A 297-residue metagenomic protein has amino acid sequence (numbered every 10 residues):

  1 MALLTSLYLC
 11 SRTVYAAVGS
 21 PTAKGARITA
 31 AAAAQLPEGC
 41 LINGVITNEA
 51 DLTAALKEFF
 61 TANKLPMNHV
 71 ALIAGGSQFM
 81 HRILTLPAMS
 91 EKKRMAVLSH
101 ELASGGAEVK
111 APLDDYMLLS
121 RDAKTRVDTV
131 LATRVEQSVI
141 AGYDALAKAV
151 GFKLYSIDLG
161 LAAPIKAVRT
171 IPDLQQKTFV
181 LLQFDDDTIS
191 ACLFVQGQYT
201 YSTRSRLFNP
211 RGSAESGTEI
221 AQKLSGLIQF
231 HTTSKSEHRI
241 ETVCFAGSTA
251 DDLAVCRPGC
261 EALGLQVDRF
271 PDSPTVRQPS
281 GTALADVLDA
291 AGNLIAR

Functional and structural regions predicted by a protein language model:
M1-R297: Hydrophobic/aromatic-enriched cytosolic interaction surfaces used to assemble or bind macromolecules
